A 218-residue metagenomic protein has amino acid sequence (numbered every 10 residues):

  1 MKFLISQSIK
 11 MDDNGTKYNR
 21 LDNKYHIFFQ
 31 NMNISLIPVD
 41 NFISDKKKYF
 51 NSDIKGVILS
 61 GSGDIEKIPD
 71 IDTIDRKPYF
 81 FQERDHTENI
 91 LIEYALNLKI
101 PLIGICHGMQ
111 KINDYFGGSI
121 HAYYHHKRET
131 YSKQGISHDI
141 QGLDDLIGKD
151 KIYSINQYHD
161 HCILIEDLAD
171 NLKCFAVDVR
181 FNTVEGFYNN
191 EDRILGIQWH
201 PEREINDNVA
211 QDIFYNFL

Functional and structural regions predicted by a protein language model:
M1-I105, N113-H121, H125-K149, L164-T183 (+2 more regions): N-terminal beta1-alpha1 cap of cysteine-dependent amidohydrolase-like domains
Q110: Cytosolic ligand/metal-binding cores
I155-D160, L168-A169: Internal anion-binding site segments
L195-W199: Active-site-proximal beta-strand elements of phosphoester/diester hydrolases
